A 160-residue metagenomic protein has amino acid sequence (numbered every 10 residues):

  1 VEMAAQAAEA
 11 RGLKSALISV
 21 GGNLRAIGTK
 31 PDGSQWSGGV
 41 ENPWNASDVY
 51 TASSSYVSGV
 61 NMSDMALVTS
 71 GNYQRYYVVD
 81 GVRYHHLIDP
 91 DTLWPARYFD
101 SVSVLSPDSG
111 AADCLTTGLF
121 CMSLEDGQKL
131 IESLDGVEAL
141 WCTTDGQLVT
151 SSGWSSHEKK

Functional and structural regions predicted by a protein language model:
V1-K160: Mature catalytic core of soluble alpha/beta enzymes
